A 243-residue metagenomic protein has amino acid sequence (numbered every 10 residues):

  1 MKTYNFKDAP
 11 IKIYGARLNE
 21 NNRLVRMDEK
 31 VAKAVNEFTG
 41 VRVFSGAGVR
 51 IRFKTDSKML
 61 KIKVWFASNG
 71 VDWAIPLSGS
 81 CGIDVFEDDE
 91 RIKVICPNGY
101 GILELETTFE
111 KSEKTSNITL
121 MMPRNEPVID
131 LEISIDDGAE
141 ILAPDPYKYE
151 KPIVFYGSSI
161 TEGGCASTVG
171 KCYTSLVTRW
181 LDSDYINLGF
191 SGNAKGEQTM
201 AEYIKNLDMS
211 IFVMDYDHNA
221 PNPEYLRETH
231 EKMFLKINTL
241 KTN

Functional and structural regions predicted by a protein language model:
M1-P152: N-terminal secretory targeting modules
D56-K58, L181-S183, K241-T242: Short glycine/proline-enriched coil/turn segments at helix->beta-strand junctions
F66, F155-G157, M214-D215: Short beta-strands and strand-loop turn motifs
V71-W73, E162-C165, A220-E224: A generic structural signal for short coil/turn motifs at secondary-structure boundaries
F86-D89, P146, T178-L181, S210-V213 (+1 more regions): Glycine-rich loops and low-complexity Gly/Arg-rich segments that provide flexible linkers or classic glycine-based
R91-C96, Y149-V154, D184-L188, Y216-N219 (+1 more regions): Short C-terminal domain-edge/linker segments immediately following a structured domain
K111, T119-D208: Serine-esterase "nucleophile elbow" of acetyl-processing enzymes
N193, E197-N243: Alpha-helical cap/lid subdomain in secreted, periplasmic, or secretory-pathway luminal O-acyl-processing enzymes
